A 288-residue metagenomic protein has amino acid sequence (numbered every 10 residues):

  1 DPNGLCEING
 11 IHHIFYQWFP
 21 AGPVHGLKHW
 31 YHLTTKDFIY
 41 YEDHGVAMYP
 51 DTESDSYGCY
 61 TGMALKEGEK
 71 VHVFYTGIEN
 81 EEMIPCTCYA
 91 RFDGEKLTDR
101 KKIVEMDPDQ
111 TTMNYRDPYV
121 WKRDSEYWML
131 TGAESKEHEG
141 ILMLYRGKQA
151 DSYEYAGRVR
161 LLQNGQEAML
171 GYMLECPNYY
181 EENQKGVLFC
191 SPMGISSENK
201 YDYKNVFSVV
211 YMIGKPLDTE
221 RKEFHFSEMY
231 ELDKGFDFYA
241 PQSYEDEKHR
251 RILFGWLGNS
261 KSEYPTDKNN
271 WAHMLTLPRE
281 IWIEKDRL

Functional and structural regions predicted by a protein language model:
D1-D117, W121-L170, E181-K234, K248-R250 (+1 more regions): Beta-rich carbohydrate-recognition and catalytic domains
E175-P177: Functional cores that coordinate and move charged inorganic groups
Y239-P241: Repeated scaffold domains used in trafficking and secretory/extracellular systems, primarily beta-propellers
